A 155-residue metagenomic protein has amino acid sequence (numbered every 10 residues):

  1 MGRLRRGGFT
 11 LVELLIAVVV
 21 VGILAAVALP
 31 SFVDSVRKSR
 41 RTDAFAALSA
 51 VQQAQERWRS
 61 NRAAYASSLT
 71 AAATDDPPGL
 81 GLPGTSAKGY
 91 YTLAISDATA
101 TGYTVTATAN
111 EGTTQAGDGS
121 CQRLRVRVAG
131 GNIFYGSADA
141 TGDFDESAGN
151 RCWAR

Functional and structural regions predicted by a protein language model:
G2, F9-E13, V27, A46 (+4 more regions): Intrinsic-disorder/low-complexity peptide segments enriched for small residues
G2-V36: N-terminal single-pass transmembrane signal-anchor helix
R3-R6, R57, C152: Residues in intrinsically disordered, low-complexity segments of regulatory proteins
R6, S35-A46, A98: Residues at secondary-structure transition points
V18, F45, Q52: Conserved catalytic core of two-component sensor histidine kinases
K38-T42, A50-A71: Alpha-helix exit/C-cap motif
A47-A50, T108: Outer-envelope exported proteins of Gram-negative bacteria
R59-R155: Periplasmic/extracellular, small/polar-rich flexible segments of pilin-like filament-forming proteins
